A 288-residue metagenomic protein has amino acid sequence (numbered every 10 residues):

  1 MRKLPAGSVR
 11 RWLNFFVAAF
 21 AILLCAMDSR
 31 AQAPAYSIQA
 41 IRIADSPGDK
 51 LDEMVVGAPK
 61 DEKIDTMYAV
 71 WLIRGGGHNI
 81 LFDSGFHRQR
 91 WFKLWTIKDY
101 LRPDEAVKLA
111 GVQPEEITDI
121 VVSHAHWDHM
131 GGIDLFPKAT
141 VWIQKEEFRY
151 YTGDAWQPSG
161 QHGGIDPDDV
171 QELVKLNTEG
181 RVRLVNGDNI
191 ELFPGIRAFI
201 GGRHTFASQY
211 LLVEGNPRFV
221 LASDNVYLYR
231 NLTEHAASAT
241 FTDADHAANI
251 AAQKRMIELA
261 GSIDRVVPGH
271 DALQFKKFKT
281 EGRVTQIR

Functional and structural regions predicted by a protein language model:
R2-F16: Bacterial N-terminal signal peptides that target proteins for export
N14-C25: Bacterial N-terminal signal peptides
M27-A31: Sec/Tat signal peptide C-region and signal peptidase I cleavage site
Q32, L101-V112, E116, E146-I200 (+1 more regions): Metallo-beta-lactamase
I43-A44, S84-H87, A125, E146-E147 (+3 more regions): Active-site metal-binding loops of divalent metal-dependent hydrolases
D45-E105, Y210-V226: Conserved beta-strand hairpin/beta-sheet module of binuclear metal-dependent hydrolase folds, prominently
G76, I97-I143, S262: Active-site metal-binding motif and surrounding structural segment of the metallo-beta-lactamase
S208, V213-R288: Cap/insert and terminal regions of metallo-dependent hydrolase folds
